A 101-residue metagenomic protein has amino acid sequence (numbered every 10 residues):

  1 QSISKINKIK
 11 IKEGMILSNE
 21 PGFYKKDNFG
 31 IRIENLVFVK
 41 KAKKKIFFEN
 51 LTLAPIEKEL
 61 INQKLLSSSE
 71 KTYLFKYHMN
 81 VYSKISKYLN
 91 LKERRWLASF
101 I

Functional and structural regions predicted by a protein language model:
Q1-I101: Charged, cofactor-coupling segments
